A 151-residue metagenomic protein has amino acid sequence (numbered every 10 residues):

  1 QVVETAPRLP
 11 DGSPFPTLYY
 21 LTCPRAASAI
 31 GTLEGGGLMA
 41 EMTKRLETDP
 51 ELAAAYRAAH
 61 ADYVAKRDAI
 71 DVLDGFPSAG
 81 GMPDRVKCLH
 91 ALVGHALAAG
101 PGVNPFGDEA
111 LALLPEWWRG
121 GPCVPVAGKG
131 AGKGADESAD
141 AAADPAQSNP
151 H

Functional and structural regions predicted by a protein language model:
Q1-D136, D140, D144-P145, N149-H151: Preference for intrinsically disordered or flexible, low-complexity segments and adjacent hinge/connector residues
